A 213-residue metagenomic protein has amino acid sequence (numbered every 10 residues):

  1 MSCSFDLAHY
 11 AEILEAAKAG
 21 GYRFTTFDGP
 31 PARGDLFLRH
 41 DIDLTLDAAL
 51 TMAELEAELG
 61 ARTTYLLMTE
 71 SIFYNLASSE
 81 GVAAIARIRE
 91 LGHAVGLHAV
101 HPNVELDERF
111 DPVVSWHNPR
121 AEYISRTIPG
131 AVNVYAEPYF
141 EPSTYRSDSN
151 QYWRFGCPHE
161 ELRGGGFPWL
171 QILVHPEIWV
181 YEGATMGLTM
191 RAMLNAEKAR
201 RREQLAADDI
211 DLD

Functional and structural regions predicted by a protein language model:
M1-T64, M68-V82, R89-G92, P102 (+1 more regions): Terminal accessory/targeting
